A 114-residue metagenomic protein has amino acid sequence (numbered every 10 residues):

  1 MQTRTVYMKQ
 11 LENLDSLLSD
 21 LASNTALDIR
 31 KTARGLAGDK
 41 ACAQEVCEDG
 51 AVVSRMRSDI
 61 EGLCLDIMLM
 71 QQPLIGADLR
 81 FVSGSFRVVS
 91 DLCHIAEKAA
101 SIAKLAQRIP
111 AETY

Functional and structural regions predicted by a protein language model:
M1-Y114: Cytosolic, long alpha-helical scaffolding segments
